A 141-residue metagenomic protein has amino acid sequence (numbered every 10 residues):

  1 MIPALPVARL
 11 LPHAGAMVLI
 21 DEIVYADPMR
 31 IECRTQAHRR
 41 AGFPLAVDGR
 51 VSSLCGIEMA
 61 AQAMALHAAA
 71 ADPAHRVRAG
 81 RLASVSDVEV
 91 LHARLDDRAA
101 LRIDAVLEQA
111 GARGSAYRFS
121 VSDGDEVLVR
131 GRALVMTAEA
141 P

Functional and structural regions predicted by a protein language model:
I2-A14, V77: Short aromatic-glycine motifs in intrinsically disordered, low-complexity regions
A14-G15, G111: Short loop/turn motifs at secondary-structure junctions and domain boundaries
G15-V51: Catalytic strand-loop segment that frames the active site of acyl-thioester-processing enzymes
V18-D21, A83, I103-A105, G131: Small-residue-enriched segments and motifs
E22-Y25, D87-H92, L107-Q109, V135: A residue-level detector for short acidic-glycine micro-motifs
L45-H67, L82-A83: Compact, glycine-rich, soluble single-domain proteins
A65-D104: Hydrophobic beta-strand-centered segment that forms part of the acyl-chain substrate-binding groove
L66, L95-P141: HotDog/MaoC-like acyl-thioester-processing domains
